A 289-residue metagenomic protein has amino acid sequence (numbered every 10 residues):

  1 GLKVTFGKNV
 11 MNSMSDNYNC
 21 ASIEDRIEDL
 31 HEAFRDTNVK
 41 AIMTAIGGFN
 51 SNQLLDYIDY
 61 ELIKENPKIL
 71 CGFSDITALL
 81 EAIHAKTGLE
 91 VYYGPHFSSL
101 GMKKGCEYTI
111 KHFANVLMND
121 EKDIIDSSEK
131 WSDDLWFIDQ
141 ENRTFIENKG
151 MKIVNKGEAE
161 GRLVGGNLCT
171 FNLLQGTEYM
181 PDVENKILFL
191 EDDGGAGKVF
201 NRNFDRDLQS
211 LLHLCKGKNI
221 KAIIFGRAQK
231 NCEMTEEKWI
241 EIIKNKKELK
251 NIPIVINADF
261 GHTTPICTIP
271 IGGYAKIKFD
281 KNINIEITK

Functional and structural regions predicted by a protein language model:
G1-N38: ATP/NTP phosphate-donor binding region
T5-K8, G72, I220-R227, V255-N257: Short internal beta-strands
G47-E65, E81-H84, K238-E241: Short Gly/Thr/Asp-enriched flexible loops that form oxyanion-binding sites at enzyme active sites
I58-I83, E90-F97, P253-I254: Short, acidic/small-residue loops that bind anionic groups at enzyme active sites
E90-N167: Conserved anion/nucleotide-ligand pocket segment
N148-G195: Conserved beta-alpha junction segments in alpha/beta enzyme cores
G176-E236: Internal helical hairpin/lid segments
F225-K289: ATP/nucleoside-binding phosphotransfer catalytic cores, i.e., glycine-rich phosphate-binding loops
